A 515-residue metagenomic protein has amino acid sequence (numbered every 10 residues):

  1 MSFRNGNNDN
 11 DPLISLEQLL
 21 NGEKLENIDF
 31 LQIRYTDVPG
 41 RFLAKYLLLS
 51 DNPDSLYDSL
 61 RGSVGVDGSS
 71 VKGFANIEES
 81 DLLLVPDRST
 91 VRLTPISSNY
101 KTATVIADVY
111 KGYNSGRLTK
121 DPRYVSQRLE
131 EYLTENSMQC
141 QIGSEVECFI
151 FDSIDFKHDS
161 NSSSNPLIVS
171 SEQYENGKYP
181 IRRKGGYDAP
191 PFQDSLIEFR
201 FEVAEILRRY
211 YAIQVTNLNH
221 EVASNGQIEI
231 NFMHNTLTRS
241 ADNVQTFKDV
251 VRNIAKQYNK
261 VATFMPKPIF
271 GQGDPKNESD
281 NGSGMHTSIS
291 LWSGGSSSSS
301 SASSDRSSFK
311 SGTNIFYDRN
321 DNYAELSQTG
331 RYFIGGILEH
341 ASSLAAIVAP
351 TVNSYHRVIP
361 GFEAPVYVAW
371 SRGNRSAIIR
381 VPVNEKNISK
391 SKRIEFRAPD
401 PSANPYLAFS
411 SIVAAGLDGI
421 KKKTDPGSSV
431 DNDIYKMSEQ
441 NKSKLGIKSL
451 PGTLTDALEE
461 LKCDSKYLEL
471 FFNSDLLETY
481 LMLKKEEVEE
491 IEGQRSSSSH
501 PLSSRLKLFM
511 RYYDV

Functional and structural regions predicted by a protein language model:
S2-G6, L13-I14, V250, K260-V261 (+3 more regions): Catalytic-core signal marking the mid-to-C-terminal active-site face
S2-T216, N235-T246, S298, R306-S308 (+2 more regions): ATP/Mg2+-dependent ligation/transfer catalytic cores
K101-D108, N225-M233, G284-S288, S391-E395: Glycine-rich, often proline-containing surface loops adjacent to acidic residues and nearby aromatics that form
S144-E147, V215-H220, V261-G271: A short glycine-rich, hydrophobically flanked beta-strand micro-motif that places a catalytic Asp/Glu for divalent metal
F149-D152, A223-N231, P266-T287, V352-Y367 (+1 more regions): Beta-rich nucleic-acid/ligand-interaction surfaces
Y174, Q214-N231: Active-site-proximal, well-structured secondary-structure segments within enzyme catalytic domains
P180-F192, S224-R239, I269-G282, N314-F316: Active-site-proximal beta-alpha loop/turn segments in soluble metabolic enzymes
P191-F199, L218-N225, T236-F247, V251 (+4 more regions): Short, contiguous, pocket-lining structural segments that sit at or immediately flank catalytic/ligand-binding sites
